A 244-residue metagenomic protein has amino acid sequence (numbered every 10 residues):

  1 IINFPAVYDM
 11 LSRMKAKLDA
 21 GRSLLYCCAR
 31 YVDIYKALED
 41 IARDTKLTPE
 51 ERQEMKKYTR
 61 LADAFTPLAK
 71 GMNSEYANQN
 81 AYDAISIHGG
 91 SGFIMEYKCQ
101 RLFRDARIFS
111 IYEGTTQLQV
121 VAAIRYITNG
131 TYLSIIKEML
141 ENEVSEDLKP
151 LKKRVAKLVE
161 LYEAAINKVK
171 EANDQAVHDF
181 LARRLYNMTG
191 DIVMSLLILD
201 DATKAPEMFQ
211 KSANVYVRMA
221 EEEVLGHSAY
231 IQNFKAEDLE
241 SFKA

Functional and structural regions predicted by a protein language model:
I1-A244: Flavin-dependent oxidoreductase catalytic core characteristic of acyl-CoA dehydrogenase/oxidase-like enzymes
